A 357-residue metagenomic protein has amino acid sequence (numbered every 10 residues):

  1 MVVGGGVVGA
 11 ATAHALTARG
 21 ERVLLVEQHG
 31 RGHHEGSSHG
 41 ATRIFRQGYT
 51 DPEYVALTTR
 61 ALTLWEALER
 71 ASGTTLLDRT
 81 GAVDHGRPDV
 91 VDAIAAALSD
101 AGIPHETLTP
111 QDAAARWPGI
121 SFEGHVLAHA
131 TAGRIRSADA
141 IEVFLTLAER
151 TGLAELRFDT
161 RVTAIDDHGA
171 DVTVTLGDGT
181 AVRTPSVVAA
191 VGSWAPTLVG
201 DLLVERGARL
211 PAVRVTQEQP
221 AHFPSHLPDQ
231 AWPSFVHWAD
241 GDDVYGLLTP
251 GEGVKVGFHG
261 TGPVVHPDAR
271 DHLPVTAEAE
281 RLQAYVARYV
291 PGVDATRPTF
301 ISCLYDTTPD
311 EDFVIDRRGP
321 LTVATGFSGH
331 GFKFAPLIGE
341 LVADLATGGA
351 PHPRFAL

Functional and structural regions predicted by a protein language model:
M1-V8, L24: Beta1/beta-strand and adjacent pyrophosphate-binding region of the FAD-binding site in flavoprotein oxidoreductases
V3, V26, A181-W194, G339: Short hydrophobic core segments
H14-A18, T75-L77, S193-G319: Active-site substrate-recognition segment that forms the wall of the catalytic cavity or substrate channel
T17-S37: Glycine-rich FAD pyrophosphate-binding loop
A41-R116, E123-H125, D243-V244: Dinucleotide-binding Rossmann-like beta1-alpha1 core, especially the glycine-rich loop that anchors the ADP
A56-L57, D84-V91, A128-T146, L273-E278: Short beta-strand to alpha-helix junction loop
A128-D178, V182-P185: Helical element adjacent to the flavin cofactor pocket in flavoenzyme catalytic cores
R288-L357: C-terminal catalytic lobe of FAD-dependent flavoproteins
